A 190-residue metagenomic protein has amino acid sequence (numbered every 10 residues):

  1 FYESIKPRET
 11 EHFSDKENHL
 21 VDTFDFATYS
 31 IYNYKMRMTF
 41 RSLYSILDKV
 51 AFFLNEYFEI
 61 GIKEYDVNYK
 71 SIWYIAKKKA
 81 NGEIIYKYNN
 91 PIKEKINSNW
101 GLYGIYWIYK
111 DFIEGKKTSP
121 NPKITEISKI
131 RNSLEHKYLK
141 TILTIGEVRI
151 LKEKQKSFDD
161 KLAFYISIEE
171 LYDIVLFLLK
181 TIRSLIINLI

Functional and structural regions predicted by a protein language model:
F1, D15, S30-N33, F58-I190: Acidic, Ser/Thr/Gly/Pro-rich intrinsically disordered interaction regions
F1-S30: A short mid-domain helix/strand-loop element embedded in enzyme catalytic domains that forms or borders the active-site
Y2, D25-E59: Short, hydrophobic, well-ordered secondary-structure elements
E3, P7-T10, S14, R41 (+3 more regions): Generic structural signal for well-ordered, non-membrane alpha-helices
